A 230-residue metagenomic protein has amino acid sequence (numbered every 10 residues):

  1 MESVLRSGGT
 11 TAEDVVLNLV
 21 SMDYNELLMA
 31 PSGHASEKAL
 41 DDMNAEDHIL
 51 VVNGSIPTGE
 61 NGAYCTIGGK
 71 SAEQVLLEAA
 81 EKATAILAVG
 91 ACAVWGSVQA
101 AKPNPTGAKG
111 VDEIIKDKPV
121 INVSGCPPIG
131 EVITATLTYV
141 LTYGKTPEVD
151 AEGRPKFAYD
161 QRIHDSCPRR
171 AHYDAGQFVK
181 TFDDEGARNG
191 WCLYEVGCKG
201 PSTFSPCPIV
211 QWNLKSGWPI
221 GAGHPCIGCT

Functional and structural regions predicted by a protein language model:
M1-G197, P201-P206, P219: Iron-sulfur-associated redox domains of electron-transfer enzymes in respiratory and anaerobic energy metabolism
P206-W212: Short Cys/His-rich Zn2+-coordinating modules
W212-T230: Extended hydrophobic packing segments that form well-structured cores
